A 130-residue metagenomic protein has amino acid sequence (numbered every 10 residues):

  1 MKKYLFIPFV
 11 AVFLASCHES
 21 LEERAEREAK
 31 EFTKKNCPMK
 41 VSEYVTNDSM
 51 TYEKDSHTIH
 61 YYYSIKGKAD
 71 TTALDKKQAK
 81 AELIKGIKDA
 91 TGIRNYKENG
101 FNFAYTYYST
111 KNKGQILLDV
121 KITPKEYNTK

Functional and structural regions predicted by a protein language model:
M1-Y4: Positively charged n-region of N-terminal signal peptides that target proteins for export
F13-S16: C-terminal motif of bacterial Sec signal peptides marking the signal peptidase cleavage site
H18-R27: Signal peptide cleavage region of secreted peptide precursors
E26-T46: Post-signal peptide N-terminal segment of mature Sec-exported envelope proteins
V41-K66: Short edge beta-strands and adjacent turn/loop segments
T71-Y96: Short, non-transmembrane amphipathic alpha-helical segments
I87-I116: A short amphipathic beta-strand at an alpha->beta junction
I116-K130: Short, low-complexity, Pro/Ser/Thr/Gly-rich segments in the mature regions of secreted, periplasmic
